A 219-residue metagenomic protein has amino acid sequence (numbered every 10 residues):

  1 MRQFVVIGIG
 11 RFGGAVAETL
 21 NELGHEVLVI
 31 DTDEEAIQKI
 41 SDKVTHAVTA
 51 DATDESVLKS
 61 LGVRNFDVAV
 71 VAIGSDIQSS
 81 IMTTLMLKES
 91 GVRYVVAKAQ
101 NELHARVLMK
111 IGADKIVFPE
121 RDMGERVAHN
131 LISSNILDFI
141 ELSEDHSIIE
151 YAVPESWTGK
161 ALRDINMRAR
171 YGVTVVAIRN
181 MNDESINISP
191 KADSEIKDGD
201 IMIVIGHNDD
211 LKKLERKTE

Functional and structural regions predicted by a protein language model:
M1-E219: Cytosolic regulatory regions of ion transport systems
